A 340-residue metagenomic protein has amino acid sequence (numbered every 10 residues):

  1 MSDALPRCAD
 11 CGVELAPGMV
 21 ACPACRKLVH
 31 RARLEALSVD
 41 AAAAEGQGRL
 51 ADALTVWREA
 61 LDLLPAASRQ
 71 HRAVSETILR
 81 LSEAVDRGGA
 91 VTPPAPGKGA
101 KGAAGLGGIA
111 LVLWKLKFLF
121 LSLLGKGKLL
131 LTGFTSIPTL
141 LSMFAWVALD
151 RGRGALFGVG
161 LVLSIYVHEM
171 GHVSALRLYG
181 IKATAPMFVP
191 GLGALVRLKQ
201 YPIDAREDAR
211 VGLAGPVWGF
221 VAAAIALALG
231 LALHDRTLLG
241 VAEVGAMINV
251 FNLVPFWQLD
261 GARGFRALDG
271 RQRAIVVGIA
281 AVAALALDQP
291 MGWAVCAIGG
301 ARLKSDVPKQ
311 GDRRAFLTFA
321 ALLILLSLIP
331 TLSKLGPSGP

Functional and structural regions predicted by a protein language model:
A9, P23: Cys/His/Pro-rich metal-binding microdomains
G12, R26-V29: Cys/His-coordinated zinc-binding microdomains
H30, W57, E76-P340: Hydrophobic transmembrane alpha-helices and their immediate loop junctions in multi-pass integral membrane proteins
A41-A42, L79: Conserved small-residue packing positions in alpha-helical repeats and bundles
